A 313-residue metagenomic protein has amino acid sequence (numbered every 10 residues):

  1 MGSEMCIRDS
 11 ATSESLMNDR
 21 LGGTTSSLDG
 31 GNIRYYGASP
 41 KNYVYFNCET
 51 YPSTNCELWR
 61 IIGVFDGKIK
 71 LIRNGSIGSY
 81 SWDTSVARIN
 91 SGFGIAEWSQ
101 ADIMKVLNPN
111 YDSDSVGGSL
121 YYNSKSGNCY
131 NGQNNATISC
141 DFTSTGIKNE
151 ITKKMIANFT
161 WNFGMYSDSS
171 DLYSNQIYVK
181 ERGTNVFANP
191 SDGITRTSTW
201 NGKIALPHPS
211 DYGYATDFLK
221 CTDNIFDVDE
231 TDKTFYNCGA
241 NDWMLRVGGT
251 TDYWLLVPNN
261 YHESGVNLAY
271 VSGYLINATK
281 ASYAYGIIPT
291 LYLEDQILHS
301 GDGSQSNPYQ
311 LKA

Functional and structural regions predicted by a protein language model:
S3, R8-A313: Long, domain-scale functional regions
